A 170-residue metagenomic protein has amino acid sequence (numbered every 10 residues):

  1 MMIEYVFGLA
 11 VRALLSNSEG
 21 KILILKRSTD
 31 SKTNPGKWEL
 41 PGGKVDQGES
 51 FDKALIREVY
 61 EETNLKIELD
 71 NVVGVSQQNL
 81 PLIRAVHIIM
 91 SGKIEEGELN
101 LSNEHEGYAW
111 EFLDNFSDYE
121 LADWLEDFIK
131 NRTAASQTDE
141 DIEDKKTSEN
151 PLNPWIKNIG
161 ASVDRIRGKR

Functional and structural regions predicted by a protein language model:
M1-I22, V75, S91: Conserved N-terminal beta-strand and adjoining loop/helix that marks the start of the Nudix/MutT-like hydrolase domain
I3-F7, N34-K37, L82-V86, S102-H105: A generic structural micro-feature
N17, S76-E98: Active-site-adjacent beta-strand/loop module that shapes the phosphate/pyrophosphate-binding cleft
K21-E61: Conserved Nudix-box catalytic region and its N-terminal flanking loop in Nudix hydrolases and closely related
E39, K66, W110: Short aromatic/basic micro-patch
L65-G74: A short coil-to-beta-strand element that immediately follows conserved catalytic motifs
N100-R132: NUDIX/MutT-family hydrolases
S136-N158, D164-R170: Short, low-complexity, charge-dense intrinsically disordered segments
